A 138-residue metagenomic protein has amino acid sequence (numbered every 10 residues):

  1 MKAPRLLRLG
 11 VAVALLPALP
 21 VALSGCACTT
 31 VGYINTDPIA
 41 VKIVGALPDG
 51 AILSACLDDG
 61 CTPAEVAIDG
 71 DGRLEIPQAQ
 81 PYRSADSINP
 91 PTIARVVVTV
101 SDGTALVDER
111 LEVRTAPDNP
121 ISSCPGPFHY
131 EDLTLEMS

Functional and structural regions predicted by a protein language model:
M1-S24: Sec-dependent bacterial lipoprotein signal peptides
L19-P38: C-terminal region of N-terminal signal peptides and the immediate post-cleavage residues of exported proteins
L19-V21, D49, S54-A55, P117-D118: Residue-level signal for mature regions of secreted extracellular proteins and peptides
G25-T29, A55-T62, S123-G126: Sequence contexts marking disulfide-bonded cysteines in secreted/extracellular proteins
A27, T104-S138: Extracellular beta-sheet/turn segments enriched in Thr/Pro/Gly and aliphatic residues
N35-D37, P63-D71, Y130-L135: Extracellular/mature segments of secreted proteins
A40-L47: Structural motif
D49-S101: Tryptophan-paired
